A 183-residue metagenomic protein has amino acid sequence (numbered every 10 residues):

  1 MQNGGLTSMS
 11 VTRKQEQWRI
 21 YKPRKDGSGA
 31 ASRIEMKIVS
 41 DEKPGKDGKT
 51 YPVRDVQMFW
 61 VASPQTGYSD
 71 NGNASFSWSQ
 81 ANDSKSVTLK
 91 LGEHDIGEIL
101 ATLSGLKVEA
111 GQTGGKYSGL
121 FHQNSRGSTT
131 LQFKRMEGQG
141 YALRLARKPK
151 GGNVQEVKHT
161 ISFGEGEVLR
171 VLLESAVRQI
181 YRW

Functional and structural regions predicted by a protein language model:
M1-W183: Positively charged, low-complexity terminal tracts and the immediately adjacent first secondary-structure elements
